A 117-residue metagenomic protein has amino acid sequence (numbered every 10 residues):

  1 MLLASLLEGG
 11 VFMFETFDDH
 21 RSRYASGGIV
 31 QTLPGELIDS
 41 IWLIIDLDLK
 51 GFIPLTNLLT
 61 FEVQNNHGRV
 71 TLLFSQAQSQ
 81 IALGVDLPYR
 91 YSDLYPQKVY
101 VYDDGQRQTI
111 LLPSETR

Functional and structural regions predicted by a protein language model:
L2-L87: N-terminal "domain-start" segment
Q78-R117: Short, compact, well-ordered microdomains
